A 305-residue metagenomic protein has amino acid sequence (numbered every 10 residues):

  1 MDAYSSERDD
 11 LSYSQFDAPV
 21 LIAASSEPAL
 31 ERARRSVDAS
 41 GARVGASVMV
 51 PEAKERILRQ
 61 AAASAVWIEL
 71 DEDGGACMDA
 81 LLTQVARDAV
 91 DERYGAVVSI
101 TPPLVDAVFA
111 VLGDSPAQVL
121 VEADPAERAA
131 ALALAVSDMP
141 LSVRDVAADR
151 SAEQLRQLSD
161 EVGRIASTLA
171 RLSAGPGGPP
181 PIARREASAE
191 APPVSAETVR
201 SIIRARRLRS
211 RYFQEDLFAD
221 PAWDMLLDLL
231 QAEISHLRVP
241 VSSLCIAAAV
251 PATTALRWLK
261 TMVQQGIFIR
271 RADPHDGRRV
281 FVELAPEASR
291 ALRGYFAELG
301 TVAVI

Functional and structural regions predicted by a protein language model:
M1-A62: Extended, compositionally biased accessory segments flanking or bridging domains
A46-V48, E55-A183: DNA-contacting interfaces and partner/effector-binding or oligomerization modules in DNA-centric proteins
I202-D228: Short alpha-helical segments that sit at the start of domains
S235-A247: Short acidic, hydrophobic short linear motifs in intrinsically disordered regions
A249-Q264: Short amphipathic alpha-helical interaction segments
V263-D273: A short, conserved structural fragment
D273-G294: Short, cationic-aromatic polyanion-contact patches
Y295-I305: Amphipathic alpha-helical dimerization/coiled-coil segments that flank or bridge DNA-binding/regulatory modules
